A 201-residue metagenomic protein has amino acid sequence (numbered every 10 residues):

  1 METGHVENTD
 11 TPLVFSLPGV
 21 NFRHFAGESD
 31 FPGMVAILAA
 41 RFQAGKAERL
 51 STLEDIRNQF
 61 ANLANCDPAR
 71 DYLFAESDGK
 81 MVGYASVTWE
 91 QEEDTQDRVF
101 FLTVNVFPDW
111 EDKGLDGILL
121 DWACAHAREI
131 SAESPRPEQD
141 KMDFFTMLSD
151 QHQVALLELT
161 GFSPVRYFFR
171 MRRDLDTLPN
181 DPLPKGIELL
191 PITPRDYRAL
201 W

Functional and structural regions predicted by a protein language model:
M1-V14, W89-I187, T193: Acyl-donor-binding surface of acyltransferase catalytic domains
S16-L17, Q43: Anionic, Ser/Thr-rich low-complexity intrinsically disordered regions
N21-M34, E188-W201: A short beta-loop-alpha structural element at the N-terminal edge of CoA-dependent acyl/N-acetyltransferase catalytic
R23-E28, A39-E133, D143: Conserved donor-binding loop and adjoining core beta-sheet/short helix segment in diverse acyl/aminoacyl transferases
P32-M34, R57-Q59, H152-V154, A199: Short, solvent-exposed polar/charged micro-motifs at secondary-structure junctions
I37-A40, L159: Residues within well-ordered alpha-helical secondary structure of globular protein domains
